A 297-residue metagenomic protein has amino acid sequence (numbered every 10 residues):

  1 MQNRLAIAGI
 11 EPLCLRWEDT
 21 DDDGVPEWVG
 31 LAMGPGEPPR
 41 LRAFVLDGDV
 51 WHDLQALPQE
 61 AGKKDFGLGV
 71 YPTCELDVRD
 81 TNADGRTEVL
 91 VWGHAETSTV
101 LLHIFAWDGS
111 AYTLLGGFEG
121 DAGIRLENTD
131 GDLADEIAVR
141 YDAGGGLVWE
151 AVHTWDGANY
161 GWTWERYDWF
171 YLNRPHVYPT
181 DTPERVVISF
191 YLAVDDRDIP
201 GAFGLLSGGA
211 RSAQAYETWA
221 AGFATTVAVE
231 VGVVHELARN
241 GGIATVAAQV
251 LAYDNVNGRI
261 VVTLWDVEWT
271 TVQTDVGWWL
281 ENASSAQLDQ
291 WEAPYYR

Functional and structural regions predicted by a protein language model:
M1-A6, L57-G69, D168-P175: Surface-exposed loop and turn segments in beta-propeller and other repeat-based domains that flank or scaffold
E11-T20, G69-T81, D121-A138: Beta-propeller blade termini
C14, T20-P26, K63, G161-L192: Short, low-complexity N-terminal intrinsically disordered segments enriched in polar/charged residues
D21-A32, D80-G93, D130-Y141: Acidic/hydrophobic-patterned starts of short beta strands in beta-sheet-rich repeat architectures
E37-A43, T97-H103, G145-V152: Structural motif
W51-Q55, V100, A106, I199-R259: Short solvent-exposed beta->alpha transition segments
I124, V139-W155, E236-R297: Exposed beta-sheet edge and beta->alpha loop/turn motif
A138-Y178: Juxtamembrane and targeting peptides
